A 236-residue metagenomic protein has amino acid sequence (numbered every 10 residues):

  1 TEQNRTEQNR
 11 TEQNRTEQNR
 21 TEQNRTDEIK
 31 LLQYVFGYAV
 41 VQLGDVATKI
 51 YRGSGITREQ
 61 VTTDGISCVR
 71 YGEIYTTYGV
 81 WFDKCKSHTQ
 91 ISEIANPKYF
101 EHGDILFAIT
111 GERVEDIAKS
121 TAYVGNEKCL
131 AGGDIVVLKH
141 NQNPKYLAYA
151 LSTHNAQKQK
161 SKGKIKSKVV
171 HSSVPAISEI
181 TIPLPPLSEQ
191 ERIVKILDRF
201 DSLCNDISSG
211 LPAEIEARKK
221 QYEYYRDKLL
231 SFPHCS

Functional and structural regions predicted by a protein language model:
T1, G55, T76-G79, V114-E115 (+6 more regions): Short loop/beta submotifs within extracellular cysteine-rich repeat domains
T1-Q3, Q23-T26, G37-A39, S178-K219: Amphipathic alpha-helical segments
Q3-T26: Long, intrinsically disordered low-complexity tandem-repeat segments
I29-G53, E214-K220, Y225: Non-catalytic DNA-recognition/assembly elements of restriction-modification systems
Y34-G37, G55, E93-I94, V124 (+2 more regions): Short, solvent-exposed loop/turn positions at domain surfaces that link secondary-structure elements or cap domain
G44-T57, E73-H102: Sequence-specific dsDNA recognition surfaces
R70, A95-H154: A short beta-sheet element
K128-D134, I165-P186: A short glycine-rich beta-alpha junction/loop motif
